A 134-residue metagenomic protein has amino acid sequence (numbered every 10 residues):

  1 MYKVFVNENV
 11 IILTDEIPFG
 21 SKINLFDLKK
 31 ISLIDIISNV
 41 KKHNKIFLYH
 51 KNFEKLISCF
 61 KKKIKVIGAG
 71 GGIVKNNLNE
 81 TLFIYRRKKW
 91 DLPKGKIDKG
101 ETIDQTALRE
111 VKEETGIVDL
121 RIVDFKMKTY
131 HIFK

Functional and structural regions predicted by a protein language model:
M1-V10: Short, hydrophobic/proline-enriched secondary-structure or compact coil segments at domain edges
Y2, G70, N79: Change "...and in nucleic-acid phosphodiester-cleaving endonucleases..." to "...and in nucleic-acid processing enzymes
V4, V74, H131: Short aromatic-centered micro-motifs
I12-L13, F83: A sequence-level detector of short linear motifs
T14-I37: Short, flexible N-terminal segments of the mature chain
K22-F26, K75-K112, I117: Conserved Nudix-box catalytic region and its N-terminal flanking loop in Nudix hydrolases and closely related
K30-G71: Acidic, metal-coordinating catalytic segment for phosphate/diphosphate chemistry, firing primarily on the Nudix
N52, G116-K134: Active-site segment of metal-dependent pyrophosphate-handling enzymes, primarily the Nudix hydrolase catalytic core
